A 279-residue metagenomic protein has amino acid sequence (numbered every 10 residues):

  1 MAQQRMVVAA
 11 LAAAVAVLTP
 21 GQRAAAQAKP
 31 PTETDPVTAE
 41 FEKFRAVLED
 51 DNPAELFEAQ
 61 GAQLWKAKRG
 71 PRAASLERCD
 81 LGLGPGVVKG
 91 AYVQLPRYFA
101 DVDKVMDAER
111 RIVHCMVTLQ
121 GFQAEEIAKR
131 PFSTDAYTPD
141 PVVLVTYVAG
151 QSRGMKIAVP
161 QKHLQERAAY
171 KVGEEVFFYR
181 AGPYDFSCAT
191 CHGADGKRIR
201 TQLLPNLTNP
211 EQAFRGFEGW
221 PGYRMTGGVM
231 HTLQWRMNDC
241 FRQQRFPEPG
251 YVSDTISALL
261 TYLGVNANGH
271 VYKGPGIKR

Functional and structural regions predicted by a protein language model:
M1-A10: Bacterial N-terminal signal peptides that target proteins for export
Q4-R5, R23, A28: Intrinsic disorder/low-complexity segments enriched in polar/small residues
L11-V15: Hydrophobic helical h-region of N-terminal Sec-dependent signal peptides in bacterial secretory/periplasmic proteins
A16-R23: C-terminal segment of classical bacterial N-terminal signal peptides
Q27-L56, K66-V143, R153-G154, Y179-R279: Electron-transfer interface patches adjacent to heme c in soluble/periplasmic c-type cytochromes and di-/multiheme
A46-Q63, M155-E174: Short, charged low-complexity linear segments at domain edges
L144, V148, Q161: Hydrophobic, well-structured mid-protein blocks that either form specific transmembrane helices
